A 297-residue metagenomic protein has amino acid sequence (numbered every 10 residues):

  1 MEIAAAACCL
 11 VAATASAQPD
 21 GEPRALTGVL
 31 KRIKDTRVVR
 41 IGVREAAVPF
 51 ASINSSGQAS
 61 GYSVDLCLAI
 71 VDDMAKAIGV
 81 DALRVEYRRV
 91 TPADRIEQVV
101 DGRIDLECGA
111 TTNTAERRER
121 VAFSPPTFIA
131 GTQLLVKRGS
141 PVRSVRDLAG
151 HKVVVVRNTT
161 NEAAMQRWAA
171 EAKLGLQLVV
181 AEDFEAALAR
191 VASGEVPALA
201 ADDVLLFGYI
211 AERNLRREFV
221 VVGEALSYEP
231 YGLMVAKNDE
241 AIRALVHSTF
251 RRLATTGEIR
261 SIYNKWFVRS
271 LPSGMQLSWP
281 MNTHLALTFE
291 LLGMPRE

Functional and structural regions predicted by a protein language model:
Q18-L30, G61-D73, G139-V142, R146-T160 (+2 more regions): Extended ligand-binding regions for polar small-molecule ligands
P19-E107, E119: Extracytoplasmic small-molecule ligand-binding "clamshell" domains of the periplasmic binding protein/Venus flytrap
P19-R24, T160-V179, R217-V221, F250-E297: Ligand-binding clefts/hinges and TM-proximal coupling segments of bilobed small-molecule sensing domains
V43-A47, R88-A93, G102-T114, R138 (+5 more regions): Beta->alpha turn/N-cap motifs
E45, T127-G139, D203, A211-R251 (+1 more regions): Periplasmic-binding protein-like
S55-S56, L68-R84, N161-V180, I210-L215: Ligand-binding cleft/hinge of the Venus flytrap
L68, G79-D147, G223-A225, H284-R296: Acidic, polar ligand-binding/catalytic clefts
A93-D94, C108-R120, A164-E171, A192-S227: A ligand-binding cleft/hinge motif common to bilobed small-molecule-binding domains
